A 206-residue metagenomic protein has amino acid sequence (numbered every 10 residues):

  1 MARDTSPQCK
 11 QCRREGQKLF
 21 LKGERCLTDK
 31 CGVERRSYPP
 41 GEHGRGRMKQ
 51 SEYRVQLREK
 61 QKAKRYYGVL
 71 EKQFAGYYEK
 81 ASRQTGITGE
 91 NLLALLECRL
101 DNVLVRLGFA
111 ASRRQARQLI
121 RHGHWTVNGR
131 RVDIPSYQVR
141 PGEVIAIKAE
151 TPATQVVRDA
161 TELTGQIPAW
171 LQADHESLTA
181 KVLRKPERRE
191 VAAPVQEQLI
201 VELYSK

Functional and structural regions predicted by a protein language model:
M1-L107, I134-K206: Ferredoxin-like alpha/beta domains used as RNA- or RNAP-binding modules
R106, R121-H122: Short, intrinsically disordered, mixed-charge
F109-A111: Conserved, well-structured core segments that form or line functional sites
L119-I120, V139: Short, well-ordered loop/turn sites that connect or cap secondary structure elements
G123-V127, R131-D133: Glycine- and Gly-Pro-enriched alpha-helical subdomains that act as flexible, kink-prone "lid/hinge" or packing modules
